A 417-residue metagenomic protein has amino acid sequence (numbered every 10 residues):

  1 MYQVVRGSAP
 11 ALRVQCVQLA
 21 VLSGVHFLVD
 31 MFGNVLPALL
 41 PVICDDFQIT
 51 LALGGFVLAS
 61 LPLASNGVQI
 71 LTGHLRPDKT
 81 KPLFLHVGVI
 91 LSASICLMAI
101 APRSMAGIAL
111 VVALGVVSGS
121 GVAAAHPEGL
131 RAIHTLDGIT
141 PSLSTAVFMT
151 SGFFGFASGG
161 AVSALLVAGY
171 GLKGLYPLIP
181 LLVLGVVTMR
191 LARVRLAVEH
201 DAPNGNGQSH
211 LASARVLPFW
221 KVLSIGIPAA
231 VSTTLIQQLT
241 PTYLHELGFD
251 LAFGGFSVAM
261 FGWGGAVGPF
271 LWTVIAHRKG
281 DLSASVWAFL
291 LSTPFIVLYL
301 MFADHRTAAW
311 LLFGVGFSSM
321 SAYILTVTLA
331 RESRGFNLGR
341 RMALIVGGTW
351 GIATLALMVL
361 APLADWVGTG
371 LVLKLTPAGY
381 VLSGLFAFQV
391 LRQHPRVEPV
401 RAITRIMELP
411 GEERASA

Functional and structural regions predicted by a protein language model:
N34, P62-I70, F156-A157, G262-F270 (+1 more regions): Residue-level signature of mid-helix packing/kink "hotspots" within the transmembrane helices of 12-pass Major
L36-P37, P218-A259, W263-A266: Extracytoplasmic gate region of multi-pass secondary transporters
G67-M105: Conserved MFS/SLC helix-loop-helix module at the cytosolic interface between two early adjacent transmembrane helices
V68-T80, G268-G280, A364-D365: Helix-to-loop junctions at the C-terminal end of transmembrane segments in multipass secondary transporters
L114-S151: Cytoplasmic helix-loop-helix junction between adjacent transmembrane helices in 12-TM secondary transporters
F148-R195: Helix-loop-helix hairpin linking two adjacent transmembrane segments in secondary transporters
L282-T326: C-terminal transmembrane helical hairpin of 12-TM major facilitator-type secondary transporters
F336-W366: A late C-terminal transmembrane helix in Major Facilitator Superfamily
